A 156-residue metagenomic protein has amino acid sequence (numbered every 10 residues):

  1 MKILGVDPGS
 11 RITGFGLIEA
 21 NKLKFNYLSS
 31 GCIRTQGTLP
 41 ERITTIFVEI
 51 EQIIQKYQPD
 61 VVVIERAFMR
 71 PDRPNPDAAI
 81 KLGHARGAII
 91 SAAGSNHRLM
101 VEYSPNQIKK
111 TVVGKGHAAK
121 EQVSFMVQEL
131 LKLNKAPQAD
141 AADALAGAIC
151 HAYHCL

Functional and structural regions predicted by a protein language model:
M1-L156: Phosphate- and other anionic-substrate recognition elements at nucleic-acid/protein interfaces
